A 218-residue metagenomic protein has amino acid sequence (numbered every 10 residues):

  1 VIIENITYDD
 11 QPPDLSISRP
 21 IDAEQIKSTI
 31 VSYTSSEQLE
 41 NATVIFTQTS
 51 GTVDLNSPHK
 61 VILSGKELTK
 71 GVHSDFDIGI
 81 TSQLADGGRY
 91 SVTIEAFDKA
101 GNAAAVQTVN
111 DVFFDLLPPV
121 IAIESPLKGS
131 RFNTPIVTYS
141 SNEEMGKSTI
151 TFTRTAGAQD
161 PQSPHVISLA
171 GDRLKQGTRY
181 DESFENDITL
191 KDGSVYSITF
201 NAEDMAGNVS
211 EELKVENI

Functional and structural regions predicted by a protein language model:
I2-P13, D98, T108-A122, D204 (+1 more regions): Flexible, low-complexity linkers/stalks enriched in Thr/Pro that connect modular domains
S16-I26, A122-F132: Short, solvent-exposed loop/edge segments of extracellular or virion-exposed proteins
K27-V31, N133-V137: Structural beta-strand segments of beta-rich domains
S35-S57, S141-S163: Solvent-exposed loop/turn segments flanking beta-strands in beta-repeat/beta-sandwich domains
L55-T69, P161-K175: Solvent-exposed serine/threonine-rich low-complexity stretches and specific carbohydrate-binding patches
E67-G79, R173-F184: Aromatic sugar-binding surface patches on proteins that engage polysaccharides or sugar-phosphate polymers
I80-R89, L174-K175, E185-V195: Surface-exposed, short loops/turns at beta-strand junctions within beta-sandwich domains
I94-A96, F200-A202: Conserved structural position at the C-terminal beta-strand of extracellular beta-sandwich adhesion modules
